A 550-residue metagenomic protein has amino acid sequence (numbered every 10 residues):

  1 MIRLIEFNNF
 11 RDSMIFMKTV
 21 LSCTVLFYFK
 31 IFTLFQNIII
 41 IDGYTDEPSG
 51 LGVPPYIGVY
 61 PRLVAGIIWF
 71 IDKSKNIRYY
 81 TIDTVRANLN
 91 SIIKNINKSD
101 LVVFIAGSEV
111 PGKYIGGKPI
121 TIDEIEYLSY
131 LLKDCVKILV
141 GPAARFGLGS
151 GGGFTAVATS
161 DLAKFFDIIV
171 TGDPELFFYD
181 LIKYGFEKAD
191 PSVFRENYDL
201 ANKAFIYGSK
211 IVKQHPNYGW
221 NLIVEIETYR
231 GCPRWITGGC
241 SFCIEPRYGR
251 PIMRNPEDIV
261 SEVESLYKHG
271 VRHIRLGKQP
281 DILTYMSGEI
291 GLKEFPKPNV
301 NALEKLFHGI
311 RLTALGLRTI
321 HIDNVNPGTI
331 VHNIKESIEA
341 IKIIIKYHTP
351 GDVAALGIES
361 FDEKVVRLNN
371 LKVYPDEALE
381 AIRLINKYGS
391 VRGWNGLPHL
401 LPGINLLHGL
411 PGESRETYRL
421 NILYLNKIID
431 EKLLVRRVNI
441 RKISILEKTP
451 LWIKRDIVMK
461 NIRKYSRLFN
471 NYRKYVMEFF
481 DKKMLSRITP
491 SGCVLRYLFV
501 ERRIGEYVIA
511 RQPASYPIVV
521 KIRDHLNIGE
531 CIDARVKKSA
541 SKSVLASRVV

Functional and structural regions predicted by a protein language model:
R3-N9, S13-C23, T81-Y198, P513-A514 (+1 more regions): Glycine-rich beta-alpha loop elements in corrinoid/cobalamin-binding modules across cobalamin-dependent enzymes
F27-F29, E289-N301, L368-N369, Y424-G492: Radical SAM enzyme [4Fe-4S]-AdoMet core and its adjacent flexible, acidic and glycine-rich loops/tails across
I38-I41, E47, E264-E413, K427: Conserved SAM/AdoMet-binding glycine-rich loop
E47-P61: Glycine- and acidic-residue-enriched helix-capping/strand-helix junction motifs
I57-V64, G116-L131, G151-T159, P256-S261 (+5 more regions): Well-ordered, non-membrane alpha-helical segments in soluble/globular domains
G153-Y179, I341-G351, Y424-N439: Structural recognition of alpha->loop->beta junctions
N217-D258: Canonical Radical SAM [4Fe-4S] cluster-binding loop centered on the CxxxCxxC motif and its immediate flanking residues
N461-V550: Terminal RNA-binding accessory module
